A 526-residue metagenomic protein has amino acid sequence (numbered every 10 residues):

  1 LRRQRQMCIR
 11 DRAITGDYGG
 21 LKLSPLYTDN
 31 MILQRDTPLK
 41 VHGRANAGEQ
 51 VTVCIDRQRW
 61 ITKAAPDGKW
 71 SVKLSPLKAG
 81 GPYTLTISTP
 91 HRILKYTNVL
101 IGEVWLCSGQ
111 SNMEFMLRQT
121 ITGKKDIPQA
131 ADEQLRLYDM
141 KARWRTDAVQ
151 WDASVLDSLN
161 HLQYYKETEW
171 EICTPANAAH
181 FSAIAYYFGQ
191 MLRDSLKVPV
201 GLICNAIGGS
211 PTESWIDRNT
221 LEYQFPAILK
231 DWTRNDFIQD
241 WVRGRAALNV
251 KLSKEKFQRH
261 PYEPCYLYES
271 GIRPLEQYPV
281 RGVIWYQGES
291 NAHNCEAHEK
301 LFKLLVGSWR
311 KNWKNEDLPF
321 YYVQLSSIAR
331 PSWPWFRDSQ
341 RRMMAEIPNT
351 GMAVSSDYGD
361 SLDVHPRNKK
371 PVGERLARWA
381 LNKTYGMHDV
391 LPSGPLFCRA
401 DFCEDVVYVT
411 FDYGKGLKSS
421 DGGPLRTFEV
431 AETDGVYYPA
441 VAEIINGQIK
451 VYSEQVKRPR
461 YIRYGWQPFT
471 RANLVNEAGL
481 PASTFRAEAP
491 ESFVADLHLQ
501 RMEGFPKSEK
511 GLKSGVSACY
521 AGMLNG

Functional and structural regions predicted by a protein language model:
L1-R5, I9-D11: Single conserved hydrophobic/aromatic residue that forms the stacking wall/gate of nucleotide- or nucleobase-binding
R2, K22, H498-Q500, K513 (+1 more regions): Compositionally biased amphipathic helical and low-complexity segments enriched in hydrophobic
I9, Y520-A521: Secreted/luminal cysteine- and crosslink-motif detector
A13-S508, C519: Cell-envelope and extracellular/periplasmic
